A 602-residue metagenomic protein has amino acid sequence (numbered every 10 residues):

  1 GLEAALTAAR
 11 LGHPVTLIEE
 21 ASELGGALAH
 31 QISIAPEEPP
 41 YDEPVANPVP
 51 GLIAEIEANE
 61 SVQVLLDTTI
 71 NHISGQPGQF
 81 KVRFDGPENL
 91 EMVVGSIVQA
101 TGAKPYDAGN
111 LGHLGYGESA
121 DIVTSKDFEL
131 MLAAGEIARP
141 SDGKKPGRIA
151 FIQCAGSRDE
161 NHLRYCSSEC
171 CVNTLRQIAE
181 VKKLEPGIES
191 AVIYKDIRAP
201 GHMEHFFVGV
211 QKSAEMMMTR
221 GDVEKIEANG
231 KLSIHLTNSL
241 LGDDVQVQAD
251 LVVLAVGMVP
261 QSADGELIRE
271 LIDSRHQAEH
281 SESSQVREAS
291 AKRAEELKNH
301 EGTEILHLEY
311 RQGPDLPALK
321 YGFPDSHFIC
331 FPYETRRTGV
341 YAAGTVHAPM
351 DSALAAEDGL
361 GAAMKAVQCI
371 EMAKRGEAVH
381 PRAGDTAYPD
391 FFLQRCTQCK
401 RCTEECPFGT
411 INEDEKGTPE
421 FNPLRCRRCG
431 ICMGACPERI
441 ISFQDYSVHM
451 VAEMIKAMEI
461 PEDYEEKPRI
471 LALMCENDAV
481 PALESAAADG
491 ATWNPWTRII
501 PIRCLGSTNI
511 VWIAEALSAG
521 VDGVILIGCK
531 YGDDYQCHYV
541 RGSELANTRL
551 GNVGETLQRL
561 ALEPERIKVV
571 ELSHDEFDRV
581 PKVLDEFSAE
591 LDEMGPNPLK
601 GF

Functional and structural regions predicted by a protein language model:
G1-P468, V480, W493-T497, P501-L505 (+5 more regions): Residues forming the flavin
K195, C475, L572: Short loop/turn motifs enriched for small/polar and acidic residues
H202-F206, W512, V583: Residues at alpha-helix caps and immediate loop-helix transition turns in enzyme cores, especially N- and C-cap
V256-P260, V346, R559-F602: Peripheral docking tails and interdomain loops at the edges of cofactor- or intermediate-handling domains
C475-A491: Redox- and metal-dependent alpha/beta enzyme cores, enriched for Fe-S-associated oxidoreductases and cofactor-handling
S507-S518: Thiamine diphosphate
